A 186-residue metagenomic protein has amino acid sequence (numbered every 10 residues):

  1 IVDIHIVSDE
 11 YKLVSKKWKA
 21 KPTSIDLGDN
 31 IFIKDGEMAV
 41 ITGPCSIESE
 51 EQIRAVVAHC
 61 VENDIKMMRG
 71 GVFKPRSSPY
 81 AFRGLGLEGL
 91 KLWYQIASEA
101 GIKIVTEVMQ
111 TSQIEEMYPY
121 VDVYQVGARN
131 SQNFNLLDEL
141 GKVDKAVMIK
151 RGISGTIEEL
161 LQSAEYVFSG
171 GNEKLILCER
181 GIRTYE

Functional and structural regions predicted by a protein language model:
I1-V40: Non-catalytic terminal accessory/regulatory regions of metabolic enzymes
I33, V57-D64, Q95-E99, Y118-P119 (+2 more regions): Acidic (Asp/Glu)-rich catalytic clusters
M38-A55, S78-G84, K103-E107, G127-A128 (+1 more regions): Active-site mouth loops of central-metabolism enzymes
M38-P44, K66-G70, I104-T106, Y124-V126 (+2 more regions): Hydrophobic faces of well-ordered beta-strands that scaffold small-molecule active sites in alpha/beta enzyme cores
E50-A58, S112-Y120, I157-S163: Catalytic cores of alpha/beta
R69-L87: Glycine-rich, proline-tolerant flexible connector loops at the mouths of alpha/beta enzymes
V72-R76, N130-E186: Conserved anion-binding
F82-T106, E139-A146: Alpha-helix-loop-beta-strand connector modules within alpha/beta enzyme cores
